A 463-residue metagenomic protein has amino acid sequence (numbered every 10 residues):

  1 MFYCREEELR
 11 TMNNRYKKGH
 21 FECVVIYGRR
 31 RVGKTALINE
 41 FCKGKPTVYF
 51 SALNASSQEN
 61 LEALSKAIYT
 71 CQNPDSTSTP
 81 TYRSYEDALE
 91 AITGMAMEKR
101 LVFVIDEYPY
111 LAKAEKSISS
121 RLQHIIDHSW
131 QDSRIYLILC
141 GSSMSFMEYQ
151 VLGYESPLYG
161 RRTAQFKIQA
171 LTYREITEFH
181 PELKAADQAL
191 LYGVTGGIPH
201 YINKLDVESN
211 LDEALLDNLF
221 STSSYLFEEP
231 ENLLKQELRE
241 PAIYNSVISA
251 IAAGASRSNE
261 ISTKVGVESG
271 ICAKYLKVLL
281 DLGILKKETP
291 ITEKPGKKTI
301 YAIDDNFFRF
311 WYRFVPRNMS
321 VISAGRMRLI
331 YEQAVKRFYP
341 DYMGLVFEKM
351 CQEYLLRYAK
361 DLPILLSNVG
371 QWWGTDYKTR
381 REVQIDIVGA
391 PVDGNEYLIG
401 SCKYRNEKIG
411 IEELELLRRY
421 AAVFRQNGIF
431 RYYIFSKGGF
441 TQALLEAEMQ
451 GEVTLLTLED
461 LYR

Functional and structural regions predicted by a protein language model:
M1-R328, E332: Phosphate-binding site recognition
I291, Y301-R463: A cross-kingdom feature that marks ATP-driven nucleic-acid transaction machinery
